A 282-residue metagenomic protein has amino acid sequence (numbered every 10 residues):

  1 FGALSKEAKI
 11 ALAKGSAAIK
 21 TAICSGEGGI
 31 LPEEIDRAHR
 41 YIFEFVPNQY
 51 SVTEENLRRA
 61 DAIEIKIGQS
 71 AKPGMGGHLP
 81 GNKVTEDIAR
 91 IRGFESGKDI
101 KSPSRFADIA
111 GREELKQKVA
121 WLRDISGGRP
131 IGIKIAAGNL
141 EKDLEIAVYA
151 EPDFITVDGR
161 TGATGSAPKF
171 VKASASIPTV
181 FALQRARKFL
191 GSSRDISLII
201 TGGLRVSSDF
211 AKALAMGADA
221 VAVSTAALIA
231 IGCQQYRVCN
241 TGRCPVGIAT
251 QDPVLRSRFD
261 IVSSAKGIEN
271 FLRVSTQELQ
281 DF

Functional and structural regions predicted by a protein language model:
F1-I88, R92-K101, K266, S275-F282: N-terminal capping/small domains of soluble enzymes
G2, A8, F45, K83 (+9 more regions): Solvent-exposed, flexible loop/coil residues
S5, K9, D108-R112, L140 (+4 more regions): Generic structural signal for well-ordered, non-membrane alpha-helical segments in soluble metabolic enzymes
I10, I19, I23, I30 (+16 more regions): Weak global preference for isoleucine
L12-G15, R40, R58-A60, L79-V84 (+6 more regions): General N-terminal targeting signals
A71-M75, P245-Q280: Extended, intrinsically disordered, low-complexity segments
G81-A110, G165-V180, R258-S264: Glycine-rich tight-turn/loop motif centered on a GG-T
F106-R256: Glycine-rich phosphate/ribose-binding loops and adjacent secondary-structure elements that form binding surfaces
